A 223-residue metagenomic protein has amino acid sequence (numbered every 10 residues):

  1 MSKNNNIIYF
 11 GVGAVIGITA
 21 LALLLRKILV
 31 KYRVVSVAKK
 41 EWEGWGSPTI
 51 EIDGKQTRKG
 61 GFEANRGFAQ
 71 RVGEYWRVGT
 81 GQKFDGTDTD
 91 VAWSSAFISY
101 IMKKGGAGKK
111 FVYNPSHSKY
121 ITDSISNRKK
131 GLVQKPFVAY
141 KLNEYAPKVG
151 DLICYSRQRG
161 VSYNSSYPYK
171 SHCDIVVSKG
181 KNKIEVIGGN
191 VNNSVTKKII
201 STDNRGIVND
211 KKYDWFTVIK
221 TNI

Functional and structural regions predicted by a protein language model:
S2-L29: Single-pass alpha-helical membrane anchors
A14, T19-A20, A146, Y167-Y169 (+1 more regions): Active-site-proximal structural scaffolding
I28-K110: N-terminal capping segments
P48, I184, T196-K197, D203: Short acidic, gly/pro-rich beta-turn/loop elements at beta-sheet edges and active-site/ligand-binding grooves
D88-A92, A146, K212: Short, solvent-exposed loop/helix junctions and linker helices that flank or host conserved functional motifs
K110-N193: ...with weaker cross-activation on analogous glycine-rich loops/strands in unrelated enzymes
K198-I223: Low-complexity, Gly/Ser/Thr/Pro-rich intrinsically disordered linker/tail segments
